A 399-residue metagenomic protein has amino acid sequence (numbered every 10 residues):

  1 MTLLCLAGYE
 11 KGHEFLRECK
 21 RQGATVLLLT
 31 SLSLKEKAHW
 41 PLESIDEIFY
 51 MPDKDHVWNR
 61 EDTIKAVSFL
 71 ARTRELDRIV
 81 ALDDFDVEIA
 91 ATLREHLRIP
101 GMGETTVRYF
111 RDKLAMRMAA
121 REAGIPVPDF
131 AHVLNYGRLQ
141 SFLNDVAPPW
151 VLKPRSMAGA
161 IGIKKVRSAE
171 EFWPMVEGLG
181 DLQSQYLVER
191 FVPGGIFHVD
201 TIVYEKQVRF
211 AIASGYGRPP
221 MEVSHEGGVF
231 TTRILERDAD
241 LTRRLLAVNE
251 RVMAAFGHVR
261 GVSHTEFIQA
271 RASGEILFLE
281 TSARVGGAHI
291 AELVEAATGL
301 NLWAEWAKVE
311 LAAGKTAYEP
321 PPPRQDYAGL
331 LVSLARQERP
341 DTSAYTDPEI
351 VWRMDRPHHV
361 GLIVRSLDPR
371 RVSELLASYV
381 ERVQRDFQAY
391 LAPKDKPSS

Functional and structural regions predicted by a protein language model:
M1-T105, G137, L367-P369, E374-K396: ATP-binding N-terminal substructure of ATP-dependent carboxylate-amine bond-forming enzymes
G12, L139, E305-S399: Peripheral (often C-terminal) accessory segments that flank ATP-dependent C-N-forming ligase machineries
T25-L27, V208, E275: Residues at the starts of beta-strands that form the adenosine-phosphate
F69-L76, N144-V146, G180-L182: Glycine-rich phosphate-binding loop signature in dinucleotide/nucleotide-binding domains
E95-G162, A169: A conserved helix-loop-beta module that forms one wall/lid of the active-site cleft in ATP-utilizing catalytic domains
P126-P128, P149-L152, I161-H198, S214 (+4 more regions): Conserved ATP-binding module of the ATP-grasp superfamily
V133, I163-S168, I202-Y204, V364-R365: Short beta-strand-to-turn element immediately C-terminal to the catalytic PLP-Schiff-base lysine in fold type I
E170, R190-H258, V262, Q269 (+2 more regions): ATP-dependent carboxylate/phosphate-activation module, predominantly the ATP-grasp catalytic core and closely related
